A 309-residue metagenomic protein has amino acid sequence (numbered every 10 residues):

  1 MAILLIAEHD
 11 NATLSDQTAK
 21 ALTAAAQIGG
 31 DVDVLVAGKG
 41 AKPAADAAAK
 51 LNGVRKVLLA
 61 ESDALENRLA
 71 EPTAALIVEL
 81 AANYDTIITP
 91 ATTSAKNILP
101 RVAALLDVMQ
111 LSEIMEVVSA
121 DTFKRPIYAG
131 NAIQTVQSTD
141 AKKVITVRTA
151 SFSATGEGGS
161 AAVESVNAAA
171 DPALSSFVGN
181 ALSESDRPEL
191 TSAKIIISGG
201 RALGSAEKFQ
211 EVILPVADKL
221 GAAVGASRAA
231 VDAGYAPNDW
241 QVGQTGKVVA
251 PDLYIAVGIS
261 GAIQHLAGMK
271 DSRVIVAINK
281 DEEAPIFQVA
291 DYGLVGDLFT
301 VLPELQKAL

Functional and structural regions predicted by a protein language model:
M1-L309: N-terminal glycine-rich FAD/FM-binding segment characteristic of electron-transfer flavoproteins
